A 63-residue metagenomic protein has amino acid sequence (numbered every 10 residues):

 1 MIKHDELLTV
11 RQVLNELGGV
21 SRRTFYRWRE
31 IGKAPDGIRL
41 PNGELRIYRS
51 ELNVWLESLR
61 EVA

Functional and structural regions predicted by a protein language model:
M1-R27, S58: Polyanion-binding surface elements
V10-Q12, D36-R60: Short helix-start
L17-R46: Major-groove DNA-recognition helix of helix-turn-helix-type DNA-binding domains
